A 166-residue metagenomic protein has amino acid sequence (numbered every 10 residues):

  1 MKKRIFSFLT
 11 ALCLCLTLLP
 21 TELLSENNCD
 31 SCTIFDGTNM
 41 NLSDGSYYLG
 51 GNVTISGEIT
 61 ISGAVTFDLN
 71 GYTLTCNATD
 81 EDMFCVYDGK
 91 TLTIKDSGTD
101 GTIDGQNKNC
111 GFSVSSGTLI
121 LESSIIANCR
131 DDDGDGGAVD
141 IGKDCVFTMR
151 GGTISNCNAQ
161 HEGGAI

Functional and structural regions predicted by a protein language model:
M1-I5: Positively charged n-region of N-terminal signal peptides that target proteins for export
F6-C13: Sec-dependent N-terminal signal peptides
L18-C29: Sec-dependent signal peptide cleavage junction
M40-I55, V65-N70: Glycine-rich repeat segments that build the extracellular carbohydrate-interaction surface of secreted and virion
T54-T66, T75-D96, D104-L119, D131-D144: Extracellular beta-strand-rich solenoid/capping regions of secreted or surface-exposed proteins that bind or remodel
L74, T99-G105, I126-A127, D131 (+2 more regions): Beta-rich extracellular carbohydrate-active architectures
L119-L121, I126, V139-I141, F147-M149 (+2 more regions): Fold-core signature of tandem repeat domains
